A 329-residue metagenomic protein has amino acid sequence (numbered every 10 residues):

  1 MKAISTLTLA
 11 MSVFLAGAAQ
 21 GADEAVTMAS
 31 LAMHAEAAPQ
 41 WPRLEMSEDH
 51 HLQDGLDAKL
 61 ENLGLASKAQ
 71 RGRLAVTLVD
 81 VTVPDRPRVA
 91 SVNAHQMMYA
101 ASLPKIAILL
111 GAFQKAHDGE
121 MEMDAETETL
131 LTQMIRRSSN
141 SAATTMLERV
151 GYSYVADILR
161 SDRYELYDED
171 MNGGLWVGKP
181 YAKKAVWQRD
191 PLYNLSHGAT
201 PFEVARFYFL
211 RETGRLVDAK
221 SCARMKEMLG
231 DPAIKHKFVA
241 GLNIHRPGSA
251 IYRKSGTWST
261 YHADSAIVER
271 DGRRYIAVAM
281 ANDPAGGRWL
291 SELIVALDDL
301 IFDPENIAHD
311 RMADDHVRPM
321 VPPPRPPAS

Functional and structural regions predicted by a protein language model:
T6-A16: Bacterial N-terminal signal peptides
D23-L60, R206-F207, E212-S329: Structured C-terminal helix/loop/strand segments within mature extracytoplasmic catalytic/sensor domains
G55-N93, E269: A short, well-structured edge-of-sheet supersecondary motif
G72-T82, A125-S139, R149-Y152, G174-W176 (+3 more regions): Acidic helix-start/capping segments at beta-turn-to-alpha-helix junctions
A90-A94, R137-A142, K184-L192: Flexible glycine/proline-enriched surface loops and loop-helix/loop-strand junctions
M97-M121, M134, A277: Active-site SXXK
Q114-T132, D218-S221: Short, well-structured active-site flanking segments
M146-T213: Mid-domain, small-residue-enriched loop/turn segments at the edges of structured enzyme/sensor domains
